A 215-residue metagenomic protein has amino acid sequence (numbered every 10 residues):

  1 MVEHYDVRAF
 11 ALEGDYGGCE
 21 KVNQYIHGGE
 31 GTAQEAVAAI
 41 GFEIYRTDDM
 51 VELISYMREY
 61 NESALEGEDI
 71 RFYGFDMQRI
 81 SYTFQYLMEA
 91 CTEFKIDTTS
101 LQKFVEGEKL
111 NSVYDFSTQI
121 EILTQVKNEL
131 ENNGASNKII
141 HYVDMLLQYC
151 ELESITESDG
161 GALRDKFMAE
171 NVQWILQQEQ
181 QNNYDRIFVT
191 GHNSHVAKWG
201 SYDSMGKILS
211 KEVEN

Functional and structural regions predicted by a protein language model:
M1-N215: Structured catalytic-domain cores with a bias toward divalent-metal coordination
